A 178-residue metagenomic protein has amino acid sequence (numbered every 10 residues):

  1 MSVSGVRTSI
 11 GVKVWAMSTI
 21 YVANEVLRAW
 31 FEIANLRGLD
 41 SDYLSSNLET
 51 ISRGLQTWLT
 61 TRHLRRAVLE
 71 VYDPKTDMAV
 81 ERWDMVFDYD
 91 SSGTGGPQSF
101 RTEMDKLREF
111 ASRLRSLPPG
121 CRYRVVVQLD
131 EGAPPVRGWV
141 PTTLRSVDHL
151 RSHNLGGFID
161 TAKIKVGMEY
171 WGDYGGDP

Functional and structural regions predicted by a protein language model:
M1-P178: Long protein-protein interaction modules used by eukaryotic assembly/scaffold proteins
